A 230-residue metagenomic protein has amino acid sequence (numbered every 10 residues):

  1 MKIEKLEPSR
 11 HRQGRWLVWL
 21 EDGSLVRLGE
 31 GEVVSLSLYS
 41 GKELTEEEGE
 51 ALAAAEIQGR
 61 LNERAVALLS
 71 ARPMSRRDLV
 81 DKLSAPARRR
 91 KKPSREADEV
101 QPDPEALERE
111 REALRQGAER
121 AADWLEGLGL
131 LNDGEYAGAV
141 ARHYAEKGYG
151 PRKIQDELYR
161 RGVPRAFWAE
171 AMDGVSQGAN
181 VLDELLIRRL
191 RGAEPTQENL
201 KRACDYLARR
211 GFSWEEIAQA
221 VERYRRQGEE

Functional and structural regions predicted by a protein language model:
M1-E230: An alpha-helical, amphipathic repeat domain used for nucleic-acid recognition, typified by the mTERF helical solenoid
